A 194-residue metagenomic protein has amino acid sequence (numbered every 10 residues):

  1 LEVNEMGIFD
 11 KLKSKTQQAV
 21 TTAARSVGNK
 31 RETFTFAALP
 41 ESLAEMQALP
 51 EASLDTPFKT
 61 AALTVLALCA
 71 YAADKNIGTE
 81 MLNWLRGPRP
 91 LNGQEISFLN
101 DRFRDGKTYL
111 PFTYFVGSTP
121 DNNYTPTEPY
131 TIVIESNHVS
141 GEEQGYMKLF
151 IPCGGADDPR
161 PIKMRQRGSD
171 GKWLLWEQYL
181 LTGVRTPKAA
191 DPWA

Functional and structural regions predicted by a protein language model:
L1-M6: Short, Lys/Arg-enriched N-terminal segments with co-localized hydrophobic residues within the first ~10-30 amino acids
G7-T33: Glycine- and small hydrophobic-rich membrane-insertion segments that are intrinsically disordered in solution
K11-K15, K30, K59, K75 (+5 more regions): Context-gated lysine
L12, G117, N122-T127, W176-Q178 (+2 more regions): Surface-exposed, polar/charged interaction patches used for macromolecular assembly or partner binding
S26-V116: Core segments of small alpha/beta cavity-forming domains
L68, L85, T131-V133, L149-I151 (+2 more regions): Generic hydrophobic secondary-structure signal
S97-G155: Surface-exposed, charged secondary-structure patches
P152-W193: Short beta-strand edge/turn micro-motifs at domain boundaries
